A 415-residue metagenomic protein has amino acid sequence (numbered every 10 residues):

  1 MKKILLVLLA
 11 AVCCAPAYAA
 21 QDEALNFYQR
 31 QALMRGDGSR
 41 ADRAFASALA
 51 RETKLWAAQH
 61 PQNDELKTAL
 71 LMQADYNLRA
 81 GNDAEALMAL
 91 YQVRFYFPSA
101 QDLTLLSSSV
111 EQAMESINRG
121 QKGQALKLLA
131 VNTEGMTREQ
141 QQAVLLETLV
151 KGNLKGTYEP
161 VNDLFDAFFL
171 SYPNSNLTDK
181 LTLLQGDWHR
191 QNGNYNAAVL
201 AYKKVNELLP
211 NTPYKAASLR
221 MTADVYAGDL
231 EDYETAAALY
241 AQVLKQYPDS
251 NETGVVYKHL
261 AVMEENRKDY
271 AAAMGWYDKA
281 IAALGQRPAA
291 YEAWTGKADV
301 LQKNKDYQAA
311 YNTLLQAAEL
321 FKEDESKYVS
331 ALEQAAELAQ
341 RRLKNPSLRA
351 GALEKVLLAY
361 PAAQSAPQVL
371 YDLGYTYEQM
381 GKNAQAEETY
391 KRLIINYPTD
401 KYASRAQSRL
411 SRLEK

Functional and structural regions predicted by a protein language model:
M1-L8, A17-K415: Acidic, polar-rich low-complexity tracts and alpha-helical solenoid repeat scaffolds
